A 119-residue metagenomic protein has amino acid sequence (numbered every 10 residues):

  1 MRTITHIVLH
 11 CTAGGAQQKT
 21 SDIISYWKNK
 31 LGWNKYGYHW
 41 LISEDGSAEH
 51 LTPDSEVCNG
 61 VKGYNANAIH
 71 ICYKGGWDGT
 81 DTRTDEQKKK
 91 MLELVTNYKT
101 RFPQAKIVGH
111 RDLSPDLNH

Functional and structural regions predicted by a protein language model:
M1-H39, L51: Cell wall/extracellular polymer interaction/catalysis modules
M1-T12, E44-A48, P53-D54, Y64-N67 (+1 more regions): Basic/polar, cationic surfaces and motifs that engage anionic cell-wall and phosphate/carboxylate ligands
D22-I24, G63-A66: Surface-exposed beta-strand edges and their flanking turn/coil or helix-capping segments
W40, I71: Divalent metal-coordination and catalytic microenvironments
V57-V61: Flexible, surface-exposed loop/gating regions in the mature catalytic domains of secreted/periplasmic hydrolases
